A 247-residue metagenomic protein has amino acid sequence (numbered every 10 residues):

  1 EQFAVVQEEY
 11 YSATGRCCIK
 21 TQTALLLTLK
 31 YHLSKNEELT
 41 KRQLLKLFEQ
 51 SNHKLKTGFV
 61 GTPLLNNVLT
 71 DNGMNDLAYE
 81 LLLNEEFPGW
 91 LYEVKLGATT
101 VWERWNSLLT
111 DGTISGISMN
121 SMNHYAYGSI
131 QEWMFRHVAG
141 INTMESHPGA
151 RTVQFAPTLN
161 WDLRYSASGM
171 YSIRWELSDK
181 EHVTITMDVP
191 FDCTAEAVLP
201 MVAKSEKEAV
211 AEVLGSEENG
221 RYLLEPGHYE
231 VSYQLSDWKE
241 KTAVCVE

Functional and structural regions predicted by a protein language model:
E1-I114, L223-E225, S232-L235, K241: Catalytic cores of carbohydrate-active enzymes
D76-E247: Non-catalytic C-terminal accessory modules of carbohydrate-active enzymes
